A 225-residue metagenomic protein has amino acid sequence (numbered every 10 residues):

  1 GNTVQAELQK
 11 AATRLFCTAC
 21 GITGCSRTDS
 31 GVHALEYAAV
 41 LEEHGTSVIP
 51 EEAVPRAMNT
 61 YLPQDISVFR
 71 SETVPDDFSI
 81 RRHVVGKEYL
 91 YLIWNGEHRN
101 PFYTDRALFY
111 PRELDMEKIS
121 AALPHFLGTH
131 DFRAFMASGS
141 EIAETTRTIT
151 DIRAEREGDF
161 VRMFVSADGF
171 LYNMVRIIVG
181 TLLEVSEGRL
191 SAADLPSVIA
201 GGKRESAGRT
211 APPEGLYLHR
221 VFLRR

Functional and structural regions predicted by a protein language model:
G1-R225: Structured-RNA-binding interfaces characteristic of tRNA pseudouridine synthases
